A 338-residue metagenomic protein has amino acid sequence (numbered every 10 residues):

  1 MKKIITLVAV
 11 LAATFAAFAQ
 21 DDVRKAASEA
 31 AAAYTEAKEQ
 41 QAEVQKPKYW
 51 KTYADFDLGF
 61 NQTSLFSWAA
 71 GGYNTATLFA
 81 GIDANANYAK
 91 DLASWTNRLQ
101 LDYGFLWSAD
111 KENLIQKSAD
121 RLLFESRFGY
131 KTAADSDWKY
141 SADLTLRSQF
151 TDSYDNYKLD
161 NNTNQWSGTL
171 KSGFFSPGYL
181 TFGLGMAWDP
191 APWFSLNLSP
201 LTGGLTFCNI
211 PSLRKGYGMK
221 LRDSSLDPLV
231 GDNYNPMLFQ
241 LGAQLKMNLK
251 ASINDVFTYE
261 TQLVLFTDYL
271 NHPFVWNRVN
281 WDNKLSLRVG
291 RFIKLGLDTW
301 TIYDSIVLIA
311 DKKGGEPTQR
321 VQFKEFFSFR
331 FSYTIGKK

Functional and structural regions predicted by a protein language model:
F18-D55: Sec-dependent signal peptide cleavage junction
A54, L58-F60, A80-Y88, F124-Y130 (+7 more regions): Residues on the lipid-exposed face of transmembrane beta-strands in outer-membrane beta-barrel proteins
L58-S64, K90-L92, L101-W107, L144-D152 (+5 more regions): Transmembrane beta-strands of outer-membrane beta-barrel pores
F60-G81, A109-I115: Surface-exposed strand-loop-strand hairpins of Gram-negative outer-membrane beta-barrel proteins
G71-A76, N113-D120, S172-S176, N235-F239 (+2 more regions): Replace "Gram-negative outer membrane beta-barrel proteins" with "bacterial and organellar outer membrane beta-barrel
A93-W95, D135-K139, W193-L196, V256-Y259 (+2 more regions): Repeated loop/turn-to-beta-strand initiation elements of outer-membrane beta-barrel proteins
K117-G242: Outer-membrane pore/translocation modules
V321-K338: Outer-membrane beta-barrel "beta-signal"
